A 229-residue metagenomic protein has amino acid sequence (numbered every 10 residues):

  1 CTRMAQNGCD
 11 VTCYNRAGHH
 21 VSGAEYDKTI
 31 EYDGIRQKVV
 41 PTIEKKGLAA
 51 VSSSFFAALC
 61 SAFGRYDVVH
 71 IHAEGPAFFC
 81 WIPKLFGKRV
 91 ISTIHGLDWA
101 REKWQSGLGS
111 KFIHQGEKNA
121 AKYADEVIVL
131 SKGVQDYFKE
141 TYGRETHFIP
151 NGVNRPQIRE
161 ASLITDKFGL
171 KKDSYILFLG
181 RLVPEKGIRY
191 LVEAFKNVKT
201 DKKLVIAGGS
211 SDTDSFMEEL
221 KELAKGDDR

Functional and structural regions predicted by a protein language model:
C1-H20, G64, K196: N-terminal subdomain of nucleotide-sugar transferases
A17-H20, V153, L179, K203-K221: Glycosyltransferase donor-sugar binding loop
E25-D27, I158-L170: A short helix/loop element that forms part of the nucleotide-sugar donor recognition site in Leloir-type
L48-A62, Y66-W99: An aromatic- and histidine-rich active-site surface loop
A49-S52, R89, A100-N119, R159: Nucleotide-sugar donor phosphate/pyrophosphate-binding loop at the beta->alpha transition of glycosyltransferases
L59-A62, L85, L108-V127: Membrane-proximal helix-turn-helix segments that form the acceptor-binding/catalytic region of lipid-linked
I128, G169-K199, L204-V205: Conserved donor-binding/catalytic core segment of Leloir-type glycosyltransferases
G133, G152: Carbohydrate-associated surface elements
